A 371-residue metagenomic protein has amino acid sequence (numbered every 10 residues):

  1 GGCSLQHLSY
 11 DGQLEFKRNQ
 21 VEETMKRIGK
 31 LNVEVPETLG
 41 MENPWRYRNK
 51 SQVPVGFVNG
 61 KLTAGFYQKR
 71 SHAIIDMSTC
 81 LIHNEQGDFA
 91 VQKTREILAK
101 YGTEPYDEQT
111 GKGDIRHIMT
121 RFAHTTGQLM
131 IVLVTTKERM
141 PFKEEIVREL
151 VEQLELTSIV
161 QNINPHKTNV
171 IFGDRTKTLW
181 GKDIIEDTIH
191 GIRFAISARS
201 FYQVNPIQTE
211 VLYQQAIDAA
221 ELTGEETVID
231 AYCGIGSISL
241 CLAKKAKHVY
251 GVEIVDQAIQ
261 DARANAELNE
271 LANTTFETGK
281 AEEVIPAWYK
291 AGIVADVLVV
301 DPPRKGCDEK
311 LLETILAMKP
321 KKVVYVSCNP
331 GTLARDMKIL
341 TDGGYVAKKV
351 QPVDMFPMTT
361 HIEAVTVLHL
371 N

Functional and structural regions predicted by a protein language model:
G1-P105, T125, M140: Extended interfacial segments that mediate partner engagement and assembly in macromolecular machines
E37-P44, E108-Q109, R116-R121, P352-M355: Short, solvent-exposed loop/turn elements at beta->coil junctions and helix N-caps that rim active or binding pockets
R46-Q52, K61-T63, I115-M119, Q128-M130 (+3 more regions): Broad gene-expression machinery/nucleic-acid interaction feature
V55-F57, F122-H124, D354, L370: Short, low-complexity Ser/Thr-rich regulatory SLiMs
G56, T120, G127-T136, R193-S197 (+1 more regions): Short, aliphatic-rich beta-strand segments
G65-Q68, V132-V134, A262: Short, acidic/hydrophobic/Gly-rich beta-strand patch recurrent on exposed beta strands that often constitutes part
E104-K112, V228: Short helix/loop segment immediately N-terminal to the Walker
F142-Q153, T157-N371: Rossmann-like S-adenosyl-L-methionine
